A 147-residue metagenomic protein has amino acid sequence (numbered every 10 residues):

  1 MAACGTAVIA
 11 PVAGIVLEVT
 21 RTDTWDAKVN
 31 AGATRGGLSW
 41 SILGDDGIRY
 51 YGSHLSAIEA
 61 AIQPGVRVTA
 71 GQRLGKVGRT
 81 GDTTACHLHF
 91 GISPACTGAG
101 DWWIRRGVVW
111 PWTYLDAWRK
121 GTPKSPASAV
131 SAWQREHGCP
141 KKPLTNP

Functional and structural regions predicted by a protein language model:
M1-T6, L43: A structural micro-motif recognizing beta-strand termini and the immediately following turn/loop segments
T6, D46-I48, R105: Short acidic/polar mixed-charge low-complexity motifs
A7-V8, G81-T84: Short glycine/serine/proline-enriched coil/turn segments at secondary-structure junctions
V8, G14-V16, G65-V77: A structural signal for short beta-strand/turn segments enriched in small hydrophobics and glycine
P11-P64, C86-H87, G91-P94: Zn2+-dependent peptidoglycan hydrolase active-site motif and core
T22-T24, L74-D82: Short, charged beta-turn/beta-strand-edge "cap" motif at the junction between a beta-strand and an adjacent loop
Q63-V66, G91-P147: Acidic, glycine-rich catalytic/binding loops that coordinate metals and/or anionic ligands
